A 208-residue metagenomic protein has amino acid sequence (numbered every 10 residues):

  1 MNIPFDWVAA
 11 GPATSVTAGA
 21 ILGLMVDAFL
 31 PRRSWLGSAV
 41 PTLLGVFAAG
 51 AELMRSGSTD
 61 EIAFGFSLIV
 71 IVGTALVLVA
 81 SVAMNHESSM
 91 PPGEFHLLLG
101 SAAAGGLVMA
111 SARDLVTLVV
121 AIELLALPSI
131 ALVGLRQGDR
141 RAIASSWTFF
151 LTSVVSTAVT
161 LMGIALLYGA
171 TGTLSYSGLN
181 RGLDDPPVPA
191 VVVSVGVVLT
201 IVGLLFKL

Functional and structural regions predicted by a protein language model:
M1-L208: Alpha-helical transmembrane segments of multi-pass membrane proteins predominantly involved in bioenergetics
